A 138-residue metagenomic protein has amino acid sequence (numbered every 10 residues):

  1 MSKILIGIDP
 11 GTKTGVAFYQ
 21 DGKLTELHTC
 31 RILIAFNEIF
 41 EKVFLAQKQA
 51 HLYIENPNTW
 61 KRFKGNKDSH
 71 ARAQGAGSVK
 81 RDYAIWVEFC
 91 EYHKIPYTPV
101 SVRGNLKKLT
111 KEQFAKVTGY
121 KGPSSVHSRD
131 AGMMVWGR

Functional and structural regions predicted by a protein language model:
S2-R138: Phosphate- and other anionic-substrate recognition elements at nucleic-acid/protein interfaces
